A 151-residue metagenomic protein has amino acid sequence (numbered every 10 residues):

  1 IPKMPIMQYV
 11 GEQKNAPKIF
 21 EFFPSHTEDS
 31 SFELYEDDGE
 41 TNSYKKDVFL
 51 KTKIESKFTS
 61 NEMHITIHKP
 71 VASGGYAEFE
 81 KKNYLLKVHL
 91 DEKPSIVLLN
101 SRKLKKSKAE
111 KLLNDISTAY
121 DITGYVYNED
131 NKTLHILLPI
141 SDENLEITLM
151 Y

Functional and structural regions predicted by a protein language model:
I1-S95, L99-R102, S107, E129 (+1 more regions): Catalytic core of carbohydrate-active enzymes
I54, Y125, T148-M150: Short beta-strand element of the conserved SAM-dependent methyltransferase core
K87, H135-L137, T148: Generic structural detector for well-ordered beta-strands
R102-D142: Extracellular/luminal ectodomains and secreted, surface-exposed scaffolds of diverse proteins
I140-Y151: Low-complexity, intrinsically disordered segments enriched in Ser/Thr together with acidic residues
